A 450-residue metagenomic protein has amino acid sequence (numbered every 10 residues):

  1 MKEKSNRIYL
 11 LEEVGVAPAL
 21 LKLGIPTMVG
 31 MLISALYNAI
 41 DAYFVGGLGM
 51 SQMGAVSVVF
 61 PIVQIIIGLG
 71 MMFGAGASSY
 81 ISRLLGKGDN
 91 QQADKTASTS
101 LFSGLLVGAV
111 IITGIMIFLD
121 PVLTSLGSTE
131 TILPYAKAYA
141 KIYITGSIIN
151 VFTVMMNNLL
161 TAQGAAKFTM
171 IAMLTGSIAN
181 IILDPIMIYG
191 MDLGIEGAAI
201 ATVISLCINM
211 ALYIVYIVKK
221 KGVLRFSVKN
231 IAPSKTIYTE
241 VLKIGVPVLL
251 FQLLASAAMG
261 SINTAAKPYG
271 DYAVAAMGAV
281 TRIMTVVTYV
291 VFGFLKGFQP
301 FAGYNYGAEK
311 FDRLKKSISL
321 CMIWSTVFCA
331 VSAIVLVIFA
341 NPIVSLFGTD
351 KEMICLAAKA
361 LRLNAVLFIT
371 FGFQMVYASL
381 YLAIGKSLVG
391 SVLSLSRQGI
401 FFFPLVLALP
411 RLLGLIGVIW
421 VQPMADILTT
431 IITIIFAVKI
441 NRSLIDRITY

Functional and structural regions predicted by a protein language model:
M1-G24, I81-I148, G190-V246, A302-L367 (+1 more regions): Short alpha-helical transmembrane segments in multi-pass integral membrane proteins
L11-Y43, G47-L48, Q64-G76, Y80 (+6 more regions): N-terminal transmembrane alpha-helices
K22-D41, I142, G176, S205-N209 (+3 more regions): Transmembrane helical elements of multi-pass membrane transporters/channels
L32, L36-G54, L123-E130, I186-L193 (+4 more regions): Helix-terminus/linker motif at the lipid-water interface of multi-pass membrane proteins
A39-A42, T113, P121, M155-L159 (+8 more regions): Alpha-helical transmembrane segments of multipass membrane proteins
M53-T113, N150-T169, A276-I334, I338-A340 (+1 more regions): Small-residue-rich hydrophobic transmembrane alpha-helices
G74, Y143-T161, T169-S177, A198-Y213 (+4 more regions): Short runs within selected transmembrane alpha-helices of multi-pass transporters and secretion channels
